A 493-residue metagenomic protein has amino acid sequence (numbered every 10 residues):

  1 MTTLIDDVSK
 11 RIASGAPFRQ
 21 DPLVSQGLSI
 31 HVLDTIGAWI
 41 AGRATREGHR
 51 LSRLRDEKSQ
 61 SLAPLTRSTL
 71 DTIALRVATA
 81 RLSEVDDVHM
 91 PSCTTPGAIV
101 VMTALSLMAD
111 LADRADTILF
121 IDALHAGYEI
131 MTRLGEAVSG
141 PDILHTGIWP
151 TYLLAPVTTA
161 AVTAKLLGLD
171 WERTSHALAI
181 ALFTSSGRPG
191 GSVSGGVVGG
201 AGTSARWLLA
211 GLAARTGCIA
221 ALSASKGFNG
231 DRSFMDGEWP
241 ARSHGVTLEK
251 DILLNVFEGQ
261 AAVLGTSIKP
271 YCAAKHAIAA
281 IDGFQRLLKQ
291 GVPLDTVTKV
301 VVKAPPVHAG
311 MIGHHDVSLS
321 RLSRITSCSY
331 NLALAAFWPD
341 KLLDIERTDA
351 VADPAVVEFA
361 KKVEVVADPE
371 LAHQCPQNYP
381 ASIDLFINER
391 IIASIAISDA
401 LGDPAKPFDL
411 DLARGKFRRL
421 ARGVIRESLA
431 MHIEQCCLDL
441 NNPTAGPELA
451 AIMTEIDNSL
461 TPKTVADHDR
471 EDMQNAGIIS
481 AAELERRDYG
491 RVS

Functional and structural regions predicted by a protein language model:
M1-C93, A201, A205-R215, L222-S493: Terminal-appendage/accessory-domain detector
S25, S29, L33, V100 (+3 more regions): Hydrophobic face of alpha-helices
A41-G42, T103-A112, A160-L166, A220-S223 (+2 more regions): Well-ordered alpha-helical scaffold segments within catalytic/enzyme domains
A74-D122, A126, I130: Function-dense linear segments that define catalytic or interfacial modules in macromolecule-processing proteins
M90-G97, I148-L153, R188, P270: Short helix-coil transition sites and intra-membrane helix breaks within transmembrane domains of multi-pass
G97-L105, A155-V162, A214-I219, A277-A279 (+1 more regions): Well-ordered alpha-helical segments within folded domains of soluble proteins
I99-V101, S106, I130, G187 (+2 more regions): Short connector loops/turns at beta-strand edges and beta->alpha or beta->beta junctions
A109-D110, A115-R215, I219, E238-W239: Glycine-rich, mobile lid/loop segments that gate access to catalytic sites or pores
